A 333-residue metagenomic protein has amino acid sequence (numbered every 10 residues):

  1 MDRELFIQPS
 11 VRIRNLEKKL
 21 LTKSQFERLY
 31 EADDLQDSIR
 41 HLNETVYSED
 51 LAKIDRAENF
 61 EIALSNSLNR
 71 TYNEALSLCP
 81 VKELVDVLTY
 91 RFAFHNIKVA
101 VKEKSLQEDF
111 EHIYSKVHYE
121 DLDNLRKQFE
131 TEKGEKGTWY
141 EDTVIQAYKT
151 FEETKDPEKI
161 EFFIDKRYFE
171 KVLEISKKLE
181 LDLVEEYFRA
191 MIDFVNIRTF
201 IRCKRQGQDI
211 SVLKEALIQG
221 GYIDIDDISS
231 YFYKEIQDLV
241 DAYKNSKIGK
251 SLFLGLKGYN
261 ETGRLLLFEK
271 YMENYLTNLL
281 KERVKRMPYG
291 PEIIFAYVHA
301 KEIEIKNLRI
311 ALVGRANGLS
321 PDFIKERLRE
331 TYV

Functional and structural regions predicted by a protein language model:
M1-V333: N-terminal domain-start signal
